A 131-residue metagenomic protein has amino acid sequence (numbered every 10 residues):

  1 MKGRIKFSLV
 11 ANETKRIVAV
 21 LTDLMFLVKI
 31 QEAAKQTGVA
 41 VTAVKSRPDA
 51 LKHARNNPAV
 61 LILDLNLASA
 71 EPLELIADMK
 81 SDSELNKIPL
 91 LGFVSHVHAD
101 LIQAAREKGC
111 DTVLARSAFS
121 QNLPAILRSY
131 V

Functional and structural regions predicted by a protein language model:
M1-R16, I126-Y130: Non-catalytic signal-transmission and effector/linker regions of two-component phosphorelay proteins
T14-L24: Conserved acidic segment of CheY-like receiver
L24-T42: Two-component/phosphorelay signaling modules centered on CheY-like receiver
K45-V60: Acidic, metal-coordinating helix/loop segments flanking the phosphotransfer/catalytic sites of two-component signaling
D64-M79: Conserved phosphotransfer microenvironments
K80-N86, K108: Conserved phosphotransfer cores of two-component systems
K87-H96: A short, hydrophobic beta-strand element within the central beta-sheet of small alpha/beta folds
V97-T112: Alpha4 helix (beta4-alpha4-beta5 surface) of REC/receiver domains from two-component response regulators
